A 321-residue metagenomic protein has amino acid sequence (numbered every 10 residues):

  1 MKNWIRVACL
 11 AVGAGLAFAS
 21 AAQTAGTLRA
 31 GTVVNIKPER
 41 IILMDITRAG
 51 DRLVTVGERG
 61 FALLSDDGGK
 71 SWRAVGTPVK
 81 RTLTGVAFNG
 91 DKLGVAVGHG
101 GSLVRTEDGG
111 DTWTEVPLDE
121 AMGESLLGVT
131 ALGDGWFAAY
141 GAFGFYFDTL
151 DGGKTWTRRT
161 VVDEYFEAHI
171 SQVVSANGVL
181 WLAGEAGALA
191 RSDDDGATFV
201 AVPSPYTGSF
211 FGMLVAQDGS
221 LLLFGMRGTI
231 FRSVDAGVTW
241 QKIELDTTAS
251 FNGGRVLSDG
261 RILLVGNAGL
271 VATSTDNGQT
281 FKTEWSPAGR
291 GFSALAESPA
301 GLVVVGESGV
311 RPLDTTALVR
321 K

Functional and structural regions predicted by a protein language model:
K2-K321: Residue-level hotspots at or immediately adjacent to binding/recognition sites across diverse folds
